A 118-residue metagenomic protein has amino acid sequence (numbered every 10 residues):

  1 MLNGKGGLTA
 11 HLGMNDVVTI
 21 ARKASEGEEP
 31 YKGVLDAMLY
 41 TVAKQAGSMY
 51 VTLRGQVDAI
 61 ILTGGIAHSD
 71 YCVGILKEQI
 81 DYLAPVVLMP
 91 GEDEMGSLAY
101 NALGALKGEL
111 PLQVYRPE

Functional and structural regions predicted by a protein language model:
G4-G55: Adenine-nucleotide phosphate-binding core of ATP-dependent small-molecule kinases
L8-H11, G64-H68, M95: Short, small-residue-enriched loops and turns at beta-alpha junctions that line or gate enzyme active sites
A10-G13, C72-V73, A99: Short, well-ordered secondary-structure micro-motifs
L53-I60, Y82-L83: Short, surface-exposed connector motifs at secondary-structure boundaries
V57-L76: Glycine-rich phosphate-binding loops at beta-strand->alpha-helix junctions
A67, V87-E118: Glycine-rich phosphate-binding/hydrolytic loop that grips phosphoryl groups
I75-A84, E109-P111: A glycine- and small-aliphatic-rich helix-loop capping segment at beta-alpha/alpha-beta transitions that lines
